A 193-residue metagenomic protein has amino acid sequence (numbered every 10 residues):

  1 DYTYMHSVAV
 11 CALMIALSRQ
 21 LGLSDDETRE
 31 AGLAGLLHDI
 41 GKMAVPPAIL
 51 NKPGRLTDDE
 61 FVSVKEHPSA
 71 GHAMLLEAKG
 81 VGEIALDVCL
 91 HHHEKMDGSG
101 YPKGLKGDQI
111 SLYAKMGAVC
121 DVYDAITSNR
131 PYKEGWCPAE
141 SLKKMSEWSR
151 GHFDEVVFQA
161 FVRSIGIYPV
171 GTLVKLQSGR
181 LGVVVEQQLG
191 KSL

Functional and structural regions predicted by a protein language model:
D1-L193: Histidine- and acidic-residue-rich, metal-dependent catalytic cores
